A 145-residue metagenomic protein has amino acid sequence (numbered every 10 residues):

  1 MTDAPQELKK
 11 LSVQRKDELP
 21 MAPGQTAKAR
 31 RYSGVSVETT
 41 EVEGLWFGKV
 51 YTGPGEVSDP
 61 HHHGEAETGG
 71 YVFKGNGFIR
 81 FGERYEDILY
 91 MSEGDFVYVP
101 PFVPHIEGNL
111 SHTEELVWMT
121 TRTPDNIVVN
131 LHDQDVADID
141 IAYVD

Functional and structural regions predicted by a protein language model:
M1-G44, D59, L131-D145: A short, N-terminal "cap"/entry segment at the start of jelly-roll beta-barrel domains of the cupin/DSBH fold
T40-V42, R84-E86, H112-E115: Short, solvent-exposed loop/turn segments that connect beta-strands within catalytic domains and beta-strand-rich
G44-L45, H63, M91, L110-H112: Short glycine/proline-enriched turns and hinge-like loops at secondary-structure junctions
K49, H62, F81-E83, N109 (+1 more regions): Residue-level recognition of conserved beta-strand positions in structured domain cores
V50-S58: Short, well-structured hydrophobic secondary-structure segments
V57, A66-E93, V103: A short beta-strand-loop-beta hairpin characteristic of the jelly-roll/cupin
S92-E93, P101-V128: Ligand-binding loop in jelly-roll beta-barrel domains
